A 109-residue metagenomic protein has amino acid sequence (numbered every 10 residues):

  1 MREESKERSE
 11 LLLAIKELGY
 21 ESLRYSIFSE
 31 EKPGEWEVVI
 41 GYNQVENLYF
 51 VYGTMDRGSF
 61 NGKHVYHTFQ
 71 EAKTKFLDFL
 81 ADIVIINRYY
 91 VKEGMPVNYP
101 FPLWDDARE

Functional and structural regions predicted by a protein language model:
M1-P33: Negatively charged, low-complexity tracts enriched in Asp/Glu with abundant Ser/Thr
R2, G62-H64: Short N-terminal micro-motifs specific to bacterial/archaeal maturation and metal-cluster initiation sites
S5, Y66-H67: Conserved aromatic
S29, V38, Q44, P100-E109: Extended, low-complexity, acidic/proline- and Ser/Thr-rich intrinsically disordered regions
K32-G62, F79: Short aromatic-glycine-(Arg/Gly/Cys) micro-motifs in beta-strand/loop hairpins
H67-D82: A short, charged, amphipathic alpha-helix used as a generic interaction element across diverse proteins
D82-E109: Intrinsically disordered, low-complexity charged/polar segments
